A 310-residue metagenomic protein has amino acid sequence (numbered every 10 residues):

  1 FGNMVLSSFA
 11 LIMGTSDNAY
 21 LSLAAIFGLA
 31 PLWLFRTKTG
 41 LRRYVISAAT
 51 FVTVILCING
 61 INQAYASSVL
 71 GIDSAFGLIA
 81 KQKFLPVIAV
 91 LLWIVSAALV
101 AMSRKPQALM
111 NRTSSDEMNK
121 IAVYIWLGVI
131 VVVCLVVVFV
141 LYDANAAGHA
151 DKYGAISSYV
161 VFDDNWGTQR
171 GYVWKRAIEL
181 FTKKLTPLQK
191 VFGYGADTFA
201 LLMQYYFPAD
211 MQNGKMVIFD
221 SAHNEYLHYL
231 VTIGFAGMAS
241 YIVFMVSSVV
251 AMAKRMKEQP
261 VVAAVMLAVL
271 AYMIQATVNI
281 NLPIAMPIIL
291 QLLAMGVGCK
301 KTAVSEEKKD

Functional and structural regions predicted by a protein language model:
G2, W174, F192-A196, F219-L227 (+1 more regions): Alpha-helical membrane-protein architecture signal
N3-G14, A271-A276: Membrane-interface alpha helices of multi-pass inner-membrane proteins
S22-P31, T39-L78, F84-M102, F244 (+1 more regions): Transmembrane alpha-helices of multi-pass inner-membrane enzymes
F35-R42, L109-N119, A253-Q259: Membrane-interface helix-boundary motifs at transmembrane edges
N62-K120, Y124, V131-T186, K190: Flexible juxtamembrane loops connecting transmembrane helices in multi-pass membrane enzymes that build or modify
T168-F219, I233-G237: TM-adjacent membrane-interface loops and short helices in multi-pass inner/ER membrane proteins
I233-A264: Hydrophobic transmembrane alpha-helices and their immediate junctions
